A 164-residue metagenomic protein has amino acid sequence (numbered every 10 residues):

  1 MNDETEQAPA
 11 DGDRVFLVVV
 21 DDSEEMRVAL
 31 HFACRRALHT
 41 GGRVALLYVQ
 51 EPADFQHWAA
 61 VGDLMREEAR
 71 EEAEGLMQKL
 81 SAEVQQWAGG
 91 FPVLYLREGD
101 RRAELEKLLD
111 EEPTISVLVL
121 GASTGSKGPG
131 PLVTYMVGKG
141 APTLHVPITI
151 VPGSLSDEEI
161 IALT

Functional and structural regions predicted by a protein language model:
M1-Q7, Q85-L118, I160-T164: Structural beta-alpha unit
A8-A60, T143-L144: Small/aliphatic-rich secondary-structure junction motif
V28-F32, K107-L108, M136: A short acidic, amphipathic alpha-helical/loop segment
T40, A88, M136, T143-V146: Short, structured coil segments at secondary-structure junctions
A45-L47, V93-R97, T149-V151: General small-molecule cofactor/ligand-binding pocket signal
Y48-G75, E158-T164: Acidic, proline/glycine-rich short linear motifs
M65-V93: Helix-adjacent hinge/juxtasegments
V117-P142, L155-I160: Glycine-rich, Arg-bearing micro-motifs that act as flexible, cationic patches
